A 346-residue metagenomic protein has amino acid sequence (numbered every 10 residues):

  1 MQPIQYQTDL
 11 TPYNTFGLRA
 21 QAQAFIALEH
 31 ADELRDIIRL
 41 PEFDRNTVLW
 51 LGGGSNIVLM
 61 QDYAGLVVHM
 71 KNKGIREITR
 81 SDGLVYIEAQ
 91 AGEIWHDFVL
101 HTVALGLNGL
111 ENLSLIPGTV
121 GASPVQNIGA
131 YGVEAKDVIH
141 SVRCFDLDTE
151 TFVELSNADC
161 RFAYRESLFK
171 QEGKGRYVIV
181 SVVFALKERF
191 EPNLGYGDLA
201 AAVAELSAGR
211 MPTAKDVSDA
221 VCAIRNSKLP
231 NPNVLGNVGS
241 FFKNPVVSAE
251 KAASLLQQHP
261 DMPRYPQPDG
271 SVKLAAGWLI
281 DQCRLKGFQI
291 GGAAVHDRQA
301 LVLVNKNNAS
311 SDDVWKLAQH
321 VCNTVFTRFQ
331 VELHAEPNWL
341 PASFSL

Functional and structural regions predicted by a protein language model:
M1-V142, D146-D148: Anion-binding (especially nucleotide phosphate/pyrophosphate-binding) glycine-rich loop and adjoining beta-alpha core
Q5-Y6, T11-L18, I57, F152-D312 (+1 more regions): Phosphate/pyrophosphate- and phosphate-bearing ligand-binding catalytic cores of soluble enzymes
L107, S311-V314: Beta-rich strand-turn-strand
V321: Phosphate/pyrophosphate-binding loops and the adjoining catalytic core of nucleotide-dependent enzymes
